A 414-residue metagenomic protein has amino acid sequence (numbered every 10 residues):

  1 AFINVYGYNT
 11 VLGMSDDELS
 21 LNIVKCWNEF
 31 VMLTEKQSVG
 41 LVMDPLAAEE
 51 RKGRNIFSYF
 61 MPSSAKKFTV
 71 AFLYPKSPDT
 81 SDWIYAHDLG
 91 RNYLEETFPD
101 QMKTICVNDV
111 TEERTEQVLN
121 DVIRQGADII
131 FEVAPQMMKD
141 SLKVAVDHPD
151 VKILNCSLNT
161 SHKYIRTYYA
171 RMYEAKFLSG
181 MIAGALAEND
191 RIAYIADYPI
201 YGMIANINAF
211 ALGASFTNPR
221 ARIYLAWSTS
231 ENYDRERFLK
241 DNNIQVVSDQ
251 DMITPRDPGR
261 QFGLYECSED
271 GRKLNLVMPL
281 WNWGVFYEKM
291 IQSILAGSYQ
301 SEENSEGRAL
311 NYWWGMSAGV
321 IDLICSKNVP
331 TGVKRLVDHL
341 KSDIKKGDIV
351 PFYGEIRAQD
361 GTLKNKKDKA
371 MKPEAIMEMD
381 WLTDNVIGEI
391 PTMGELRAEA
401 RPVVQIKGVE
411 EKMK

Functional and structural regions predicted by a protein language model:
F2-E50, G297-K414: Segments of small-molecule ligand-sensing domains
T69-G90, L94-F98, I105-E112, P135 (+1 more regions): Extracytoplasmic "Venus flytrap"
R91, L178-A221, L225, S305-N328: An alpha-beta-alpha
K103-V122, S228-K240: Structural motif
G126-P135, L154-C156, N243-I253, K273-W281 (+1 more regions): Periplasmic-binding protein-like
V146-Y169: Flexible loop/hinge segments that line or gate small-molecule binding clefts
Y169-D190, W281-Q300: Hydrophobic alpha-helical segments within soluble ligand-binding/sensing domains
R222-P279, Y287-Q292: Flexible, glycine-rich surface segments
